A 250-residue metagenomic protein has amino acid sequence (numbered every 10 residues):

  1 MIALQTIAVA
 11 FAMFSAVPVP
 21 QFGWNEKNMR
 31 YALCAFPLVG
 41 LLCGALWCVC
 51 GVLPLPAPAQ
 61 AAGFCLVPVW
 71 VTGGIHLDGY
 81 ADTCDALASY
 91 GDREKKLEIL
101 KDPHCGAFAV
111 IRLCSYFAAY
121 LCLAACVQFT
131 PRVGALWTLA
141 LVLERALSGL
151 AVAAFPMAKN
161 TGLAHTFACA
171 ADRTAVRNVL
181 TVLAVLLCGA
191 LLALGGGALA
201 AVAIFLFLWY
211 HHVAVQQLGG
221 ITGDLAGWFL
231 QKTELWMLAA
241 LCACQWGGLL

Functional and structural regions predicted by a protein language model:
M1-W24: Membrane-proximal soluble regions of multi-pass membrane proteins
V9-A12, E26-G51, H165-C169: N-terminal beta-alpha supersecondary unit
P18-G23, I75, K95, G149-K159 (+1 more regions): C-terminal ends of transmembrane helices
M29-L46, A86-R132, L136-W137, T174-A190 (+2 more regions): Multi-pass membrane catalytic core of lipid/isoprenoid biosynthesis enzymes
C34-C84, A135-L139, G196-Q216: Membrane-embedded alpha-helical segments that form the functional core of polytopic membrane enzymes, especially those
L46-P54, V67, V71, L123-V127 (+7 more regions): Alpha-helical membrane-inserting segments
V67-C105, H212-T233: Acidic (Asp/Glu-rich) catalytic motifs at the cytosolic membrane interface
A146-L180, L218-T222: Solvent-exposed interhelical
